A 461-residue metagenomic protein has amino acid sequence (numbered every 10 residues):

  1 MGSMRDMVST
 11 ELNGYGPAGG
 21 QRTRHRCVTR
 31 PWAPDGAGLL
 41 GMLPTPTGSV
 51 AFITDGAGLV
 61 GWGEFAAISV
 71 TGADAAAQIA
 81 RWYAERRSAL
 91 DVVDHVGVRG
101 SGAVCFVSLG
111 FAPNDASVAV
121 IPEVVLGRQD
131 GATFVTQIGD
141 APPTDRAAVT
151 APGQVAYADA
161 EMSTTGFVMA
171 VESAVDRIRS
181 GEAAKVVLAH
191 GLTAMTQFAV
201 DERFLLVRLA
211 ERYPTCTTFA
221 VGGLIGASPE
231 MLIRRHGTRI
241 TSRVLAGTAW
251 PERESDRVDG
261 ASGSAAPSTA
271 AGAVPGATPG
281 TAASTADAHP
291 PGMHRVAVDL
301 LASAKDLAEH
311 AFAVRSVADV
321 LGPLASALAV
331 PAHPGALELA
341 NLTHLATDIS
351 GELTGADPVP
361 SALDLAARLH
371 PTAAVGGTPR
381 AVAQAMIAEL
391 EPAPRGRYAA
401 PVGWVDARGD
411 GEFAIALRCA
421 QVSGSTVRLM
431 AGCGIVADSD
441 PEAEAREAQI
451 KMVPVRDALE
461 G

Functional and structural regions predicted by a protein language model:
G2-D35, G48-S49, T54-Q78, G131-T133 (+7 more regions): Contiguous alpha-helical scaffold segments within structured protein domains that host functional hotspots
I53, V60-I121: Glycine-rich, N-terminal phosphate-binding loop and its surrounding beta-alpha-beta segment
F111-D115, T217, G226-A227, D406 (+1 more regions): N-terminal nucleophile
A119-P142: A contiguous, mid-domain pocket- or channel-lining segment that forms the substrate-recognition surface
E123-R128, P229-A249, I415-S425: Short beta-strand elements
A132-F134, L224, R239-I240, V427: Hydrophobic residues embedded in beta-strands of well-ordered beta-sheets
H190, M195-T241: SIR2/sirtuin-family catalytic core signature
A356-G461: Conserved hydrophobic core element of enzyme catalytic domains
